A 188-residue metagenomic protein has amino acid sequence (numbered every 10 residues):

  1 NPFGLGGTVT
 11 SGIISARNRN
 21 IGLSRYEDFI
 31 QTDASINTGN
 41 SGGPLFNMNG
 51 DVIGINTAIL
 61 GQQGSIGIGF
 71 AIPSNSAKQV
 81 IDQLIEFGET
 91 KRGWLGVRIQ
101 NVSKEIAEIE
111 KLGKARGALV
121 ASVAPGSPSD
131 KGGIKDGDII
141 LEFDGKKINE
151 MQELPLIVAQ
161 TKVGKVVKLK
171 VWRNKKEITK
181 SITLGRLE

Functional and structural regions predicted by a protein language model:
N1-R116, A121-G126, G132, M151-V166 (+2 more regions): Serine-dependent protease modules
G137: Conserved catalytic motifs of ABC-family nucleotide-binding domains
F143-I148, N174: Short strand-turn-strand beta-turns centered on an Asx-Gly dipeptide
